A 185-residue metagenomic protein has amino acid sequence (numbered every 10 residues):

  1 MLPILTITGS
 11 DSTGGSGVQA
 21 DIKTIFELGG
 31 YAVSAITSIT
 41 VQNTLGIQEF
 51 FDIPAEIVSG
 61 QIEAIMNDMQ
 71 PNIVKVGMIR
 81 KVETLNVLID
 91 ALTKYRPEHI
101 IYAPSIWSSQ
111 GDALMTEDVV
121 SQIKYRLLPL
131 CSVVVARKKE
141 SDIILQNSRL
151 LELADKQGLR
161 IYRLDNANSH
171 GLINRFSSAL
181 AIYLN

Functional and structural regions predicted by a protein language model:
M1-T6, T24-S109: Conserved N-terminal subdomain of the carbohydrate kinase-like
I7-T13, Y162-L172: Short pre-catalytic strand/loop immediately N-terminal to key active-site residues, enriched for Gly-Thr
S12-S16, E27-L28, N43-I57, Q110-V120 (+2 more regions): Active-site-adjacent loop and "lid" segments of alpha/beta metabolic enzymes
Q19, T24, S169-N185: Short, small-residue alpha-helix embedded
F26, L128, D155: Anion (oxyanion) recognition and catalysis
Y31, V133, R160: Residue-level detector of anion-binding/catalytic polar loops
I73-V76, R80-L151: Conserved beta-alpha-beta core of the PfkB/ribokinase-like small-molecule kinase fold
L153-R160, I182: PLP-dependent amino-acid enzyme catalytic core
